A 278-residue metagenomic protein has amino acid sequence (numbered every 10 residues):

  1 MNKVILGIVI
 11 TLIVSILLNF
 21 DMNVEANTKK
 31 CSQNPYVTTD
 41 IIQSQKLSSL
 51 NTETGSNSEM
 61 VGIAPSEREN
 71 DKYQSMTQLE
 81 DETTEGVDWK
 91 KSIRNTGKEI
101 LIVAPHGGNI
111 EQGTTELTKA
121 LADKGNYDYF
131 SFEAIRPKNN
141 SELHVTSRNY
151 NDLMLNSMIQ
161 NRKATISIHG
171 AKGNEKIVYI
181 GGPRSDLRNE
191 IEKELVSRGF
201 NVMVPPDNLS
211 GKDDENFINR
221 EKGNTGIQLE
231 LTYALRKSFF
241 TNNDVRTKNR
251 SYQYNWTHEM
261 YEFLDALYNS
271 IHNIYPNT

Functional and structural regions predicted by a protein language model:
V4-M22: Sec-dependent N-terminal signal peptides of Gram-positive bacterial secreted proteins and lipoproteins
N27, C31-T278: N-terminal catalytic or cofactor-binding beta/alpha core of small enzyme domains
